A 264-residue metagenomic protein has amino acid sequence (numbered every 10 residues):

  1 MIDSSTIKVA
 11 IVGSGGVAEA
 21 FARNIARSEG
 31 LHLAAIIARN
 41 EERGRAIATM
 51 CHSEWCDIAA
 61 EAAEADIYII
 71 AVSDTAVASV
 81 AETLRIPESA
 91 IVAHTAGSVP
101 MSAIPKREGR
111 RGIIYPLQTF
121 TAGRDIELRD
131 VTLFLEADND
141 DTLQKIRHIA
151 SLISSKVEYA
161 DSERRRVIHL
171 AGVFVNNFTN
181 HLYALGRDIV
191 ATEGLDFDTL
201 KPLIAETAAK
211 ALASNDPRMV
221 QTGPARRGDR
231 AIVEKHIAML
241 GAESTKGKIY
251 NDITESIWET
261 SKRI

Functional and structural regions predicted by a protein language model:
M1-D57: NAD(P)+-binding Rossmann beta1-loop-alpha1 motif at the extreme N-terminus of oxidoreductases
S5-I7, A90, V131: Nucleotide donor/acceptor-binding cores
V9-I11, I70, L135: Hydrophobic Val/Ile/Leu positions in short beta-strands of Rossmann-like dinucleotide-binding domains
I37, I69, G172-V175, T179 (+1 more regions): Amphipathic, non-transmembrane alpha-helical scaffold segments
E41, R45-D125: Rossmann-like NAD(P)(H) cofactor-binding subdomain of soluble oxidoreductases
R43-M50, D125-A171, V175-A213, T260: Internal alpha-helical scaffold of NAD(P)-dependent oxidoreductase catalytic cores
T207-I264: Interdomain hinge/lid region at the active-site interface of Rossmann-like NAD(P)-dependent oxidoreductases
